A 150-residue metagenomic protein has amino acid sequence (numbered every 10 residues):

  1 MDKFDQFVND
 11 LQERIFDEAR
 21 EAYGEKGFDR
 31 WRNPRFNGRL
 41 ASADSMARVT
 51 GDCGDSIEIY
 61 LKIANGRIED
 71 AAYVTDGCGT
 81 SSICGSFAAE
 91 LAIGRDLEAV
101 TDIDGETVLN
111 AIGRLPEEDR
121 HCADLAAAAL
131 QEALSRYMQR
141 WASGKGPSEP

Functional and structural regions predicted by a protein language model:
M1-A41, M46, A64, R95-P150: C-terminal binding/interaction regions
L40, T50-G54: A short catalytic or substrate-binding loop motif that flags glycine-/basic-rich loops and adjacent residues that bind
S45-V49, V74: Short, solvent-exposed loop/turn elements at beta->coil junctions and helix N-caps that rim active or binding pockets
D55-G66: Short beta-strand elements
R67-D76, G113: Immediate flanking context of iron-sulfur cluster ligation sites
T75-I83, C122: Short, thiol/selenol-centered motifs that function as redox-active sites or metal-ligating centers
T80-E98: Alpha-helical support elements that line or immediately flank enzyme active sites and cofactor-binding pockets
